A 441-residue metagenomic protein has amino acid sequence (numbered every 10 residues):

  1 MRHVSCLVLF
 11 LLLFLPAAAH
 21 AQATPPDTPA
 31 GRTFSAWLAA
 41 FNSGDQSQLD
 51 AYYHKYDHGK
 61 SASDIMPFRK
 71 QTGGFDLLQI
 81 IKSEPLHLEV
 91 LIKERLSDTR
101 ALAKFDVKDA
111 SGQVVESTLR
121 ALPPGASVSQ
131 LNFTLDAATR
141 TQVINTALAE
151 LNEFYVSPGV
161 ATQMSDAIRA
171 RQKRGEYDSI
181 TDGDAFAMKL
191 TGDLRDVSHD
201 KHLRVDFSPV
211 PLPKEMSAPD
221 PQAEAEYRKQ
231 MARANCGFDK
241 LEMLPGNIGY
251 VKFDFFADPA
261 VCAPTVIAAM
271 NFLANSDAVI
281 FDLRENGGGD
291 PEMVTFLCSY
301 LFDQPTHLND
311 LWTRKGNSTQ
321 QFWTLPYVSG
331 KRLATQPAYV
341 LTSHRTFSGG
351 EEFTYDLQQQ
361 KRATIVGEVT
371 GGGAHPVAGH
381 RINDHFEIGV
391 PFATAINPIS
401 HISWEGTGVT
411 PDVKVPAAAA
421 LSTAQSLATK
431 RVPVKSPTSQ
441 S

Functional and structural regions predicted by a protein language model:
C6-P16: Bacterial N-terminal signal peptides
H20-Q46, A126-T146: Short, low-complexity N-terminal intrinsically disordered segments enriched in polar/charged residues
A40, G44-K60, M164-R169: Short, well-ordered alpha-helical segments enriched in acidic and aromatic residues
S61-L88, P158-G246, L427, V432-S441: Extended, small/polar residue-biased N-terminal targeting/export presequences and adjacent propeptide/linker tracts
S83-L131: Exposed beta-sheet edge and beta->alpha loop/turn motif
A121-P124, P209-P213, F255-P259, E285-P291 (+5 more regions): Solvent-exposed loop/turn segments at secondary-structure junctions within structured extracellular/periplasmic domains
A147, L194, V251, F281 (+3 more regions): Terminal peptide-recognition signature
G289-P337, L341, H375-I382, F392-P398 (+1 more regions): Gly/Ser/Thr-rich loop/hinge elements
